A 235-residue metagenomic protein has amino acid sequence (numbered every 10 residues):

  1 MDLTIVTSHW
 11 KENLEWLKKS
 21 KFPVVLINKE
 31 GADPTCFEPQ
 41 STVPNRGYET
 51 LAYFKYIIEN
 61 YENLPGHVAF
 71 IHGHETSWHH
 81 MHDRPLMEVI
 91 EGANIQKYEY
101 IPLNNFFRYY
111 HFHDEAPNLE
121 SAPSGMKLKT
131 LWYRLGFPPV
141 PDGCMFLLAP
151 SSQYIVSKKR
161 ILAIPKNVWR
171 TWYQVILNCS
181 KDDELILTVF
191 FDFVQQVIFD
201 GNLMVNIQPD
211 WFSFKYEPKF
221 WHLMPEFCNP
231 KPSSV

Functional and structural regions predicted by a protein language model:
M1-V235: ER/Golgi luminal nucleotide-sugar-dependent glycosyltransferases, focusing on the catalytic module
